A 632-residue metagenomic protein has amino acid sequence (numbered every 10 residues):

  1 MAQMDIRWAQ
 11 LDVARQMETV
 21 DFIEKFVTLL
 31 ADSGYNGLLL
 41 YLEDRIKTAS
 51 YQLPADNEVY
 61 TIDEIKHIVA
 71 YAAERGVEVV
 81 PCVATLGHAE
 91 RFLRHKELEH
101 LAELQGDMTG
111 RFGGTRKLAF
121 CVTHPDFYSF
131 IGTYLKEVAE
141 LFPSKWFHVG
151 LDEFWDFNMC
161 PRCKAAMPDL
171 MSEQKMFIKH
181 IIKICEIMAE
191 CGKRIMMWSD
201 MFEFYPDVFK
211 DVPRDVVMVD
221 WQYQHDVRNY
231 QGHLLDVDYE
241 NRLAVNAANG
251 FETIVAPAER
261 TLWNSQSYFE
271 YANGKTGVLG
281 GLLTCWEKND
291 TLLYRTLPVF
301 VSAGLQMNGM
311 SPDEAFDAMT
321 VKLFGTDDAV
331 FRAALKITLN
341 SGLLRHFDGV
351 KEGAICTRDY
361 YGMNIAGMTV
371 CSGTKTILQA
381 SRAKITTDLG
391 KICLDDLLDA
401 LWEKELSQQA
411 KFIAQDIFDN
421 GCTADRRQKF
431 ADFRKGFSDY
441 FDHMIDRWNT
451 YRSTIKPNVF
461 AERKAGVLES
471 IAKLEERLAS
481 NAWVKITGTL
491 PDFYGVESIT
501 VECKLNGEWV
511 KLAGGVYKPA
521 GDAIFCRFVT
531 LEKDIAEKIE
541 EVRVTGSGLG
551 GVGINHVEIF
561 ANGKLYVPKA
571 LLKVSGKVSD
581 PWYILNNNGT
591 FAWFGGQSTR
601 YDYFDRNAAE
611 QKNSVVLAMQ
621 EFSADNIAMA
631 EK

Functional and structural regions predicted by a protein language model:
M1-M196, V255: Feature activates predominantly on carbohydrate-active enzymes
Q3, D32, E140-L141, G274-K275 (+3 more regions): Alpha-helix termination/capping residues and helix-transition junctions
A9, M218, L572-S575: Bulky hydrophobic/aromatic "packing anchor" residues in well-ordered structure
A14, E43-R45, A84-H88, D152-F154 (+6 more regions): An acidic- and aromatic-residue-enriched active-site/binding cleft used to recognize and process polar
E24, T28, H67-A70, G76 (+7 more regions): Substrate-binding groove of N-acetylhexosamine-processing glycoside hydrolases
K47-S50, H88-F92, F157-M159, Y205-D207 (+4 more regions): Extracytoplasmic/secreted cell-surface and envelope-processing proteins
V83-L86, H95, L323-F324, N562 (+1 more regions): Secreted glycan hydrolases and related glycan-binding modules that recognize and/or cleave
A479-K632: Aromatic, loop-rich ligand-recognition surfaces of beta-strand-rich domains
